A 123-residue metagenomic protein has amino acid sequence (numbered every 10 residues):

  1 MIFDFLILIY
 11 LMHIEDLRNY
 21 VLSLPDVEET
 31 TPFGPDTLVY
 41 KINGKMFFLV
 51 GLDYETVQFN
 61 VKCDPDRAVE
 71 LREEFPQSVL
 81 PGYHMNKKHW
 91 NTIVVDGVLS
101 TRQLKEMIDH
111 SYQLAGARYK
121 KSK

Functional and structural regions predicted by a protein language model:
I2-K123: Charge-dense, helix-prone N-terminal extensions
